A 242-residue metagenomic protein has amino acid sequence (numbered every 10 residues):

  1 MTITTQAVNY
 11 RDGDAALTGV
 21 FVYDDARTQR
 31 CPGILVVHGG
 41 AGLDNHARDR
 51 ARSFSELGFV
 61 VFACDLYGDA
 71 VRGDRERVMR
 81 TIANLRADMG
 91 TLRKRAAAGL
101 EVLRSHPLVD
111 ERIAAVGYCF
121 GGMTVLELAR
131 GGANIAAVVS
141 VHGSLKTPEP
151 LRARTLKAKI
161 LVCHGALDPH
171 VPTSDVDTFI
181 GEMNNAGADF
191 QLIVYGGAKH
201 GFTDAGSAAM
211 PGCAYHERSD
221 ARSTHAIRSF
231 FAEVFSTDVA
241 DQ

Functional and structural regions predicted by a protein language model:
A7-L108, F202-A214: Serine-hydrolase catalytic machinery in alpha/beta-hydrolase-like enzymes
R50, P172-M183: Short alpha-helix in the alpha/beta-hydrolase fold that links the catalytic acid
P107-Y118: Alpha/beta-hydrolase fold nucleophile elbow
G117-G121, V125: Gly/Ala-rich beta-loop-alpha elbow adjacent to hydrolase catalytic centers
N134-S144: A conserved short beta-strand
L156, V162-H164, D168: Short beta-strand/loop motif that positions the catalytic acidic residue of the alpha/beta-hydrolase fold
L167-V171, H200: Acidic catalytic loop of the alpha/beta-hydrolase fold
N184-Q242: C-terminal catalytic histidine-bearing segment of alpha/beta-hydrolase fold enzymes
